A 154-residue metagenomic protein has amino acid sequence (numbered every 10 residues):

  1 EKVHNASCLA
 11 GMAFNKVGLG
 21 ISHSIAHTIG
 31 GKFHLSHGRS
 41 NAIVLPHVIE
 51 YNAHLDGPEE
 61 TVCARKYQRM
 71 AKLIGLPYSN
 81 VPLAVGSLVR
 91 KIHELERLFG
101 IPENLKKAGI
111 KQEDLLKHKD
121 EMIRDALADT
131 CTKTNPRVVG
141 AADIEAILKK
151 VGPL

Functional and structural regions predicted by a protein language model:
E1-V17, P136, A142: Carboxylate- and glycine-rich phosphate/diphosphate-binding segment that chelates Mg2+/Mn2+
V3-G11, L45-I49, I92, E96 (+2 more regions): Short alpha-helical scaffolding segments that buttress acidic/His motifs in well-ordered protein cores
G11-N15, I29-L35: A short glycine/serine-rich beta->alpha loop
A13-L19, S79, L98-L105, C131-N135: Intrinsically disordered or highly flexible coil/loop and linker segments, enriched in small and charged/polar residues
H23: Short conserved active-site loop signatures built around small residues
K32-D114, L154: Gly/Pro-rich interdomain helix-loop hinge
D114-L154: Short, amphipathic C-terminal "tail helix"
